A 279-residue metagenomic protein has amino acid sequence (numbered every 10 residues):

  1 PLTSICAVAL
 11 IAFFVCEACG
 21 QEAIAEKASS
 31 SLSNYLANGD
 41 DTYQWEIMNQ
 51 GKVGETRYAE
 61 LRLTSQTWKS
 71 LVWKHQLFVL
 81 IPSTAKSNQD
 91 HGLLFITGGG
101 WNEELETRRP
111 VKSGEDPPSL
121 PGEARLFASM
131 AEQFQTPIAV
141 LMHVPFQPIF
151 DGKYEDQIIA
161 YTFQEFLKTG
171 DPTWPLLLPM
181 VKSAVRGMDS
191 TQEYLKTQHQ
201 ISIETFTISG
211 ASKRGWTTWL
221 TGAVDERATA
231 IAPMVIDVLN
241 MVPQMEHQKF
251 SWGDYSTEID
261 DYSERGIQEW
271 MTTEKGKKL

Functional and structural regions predicted by a protein language model:
I5-E17: Bacterial N-terminal signal peptides
L36-A85, L141, P172-L178: N-terminal cap/lid segment of alpha/beta-hydrolase-fold proteins
Q66, G98-N102: Active-site glycine-rich loops that stabilize anionic/oxyanionic intermediates across multiple enzyme folds
Q76, Q89-G99: Short beta-strand element of the alpha/beta-hydrolase
N102-S119, A128-V185, N240-D254, G266: Cap/lid segment of the alpha/beta-hydrolase catalytic domain
K168-K182, R186-S212, A228: Gly/Ser-rich "nucleophile elbow"/oxyanion-hole loop immediately N-terminal to the catalytic nucleophile in hydrolases
G210-L220: Glycine-rich nucleophile elbow surrounding the catalytic serine of serine-hydrolase chemistry
L220-G276: Hydrolase active-site cap/lid region
